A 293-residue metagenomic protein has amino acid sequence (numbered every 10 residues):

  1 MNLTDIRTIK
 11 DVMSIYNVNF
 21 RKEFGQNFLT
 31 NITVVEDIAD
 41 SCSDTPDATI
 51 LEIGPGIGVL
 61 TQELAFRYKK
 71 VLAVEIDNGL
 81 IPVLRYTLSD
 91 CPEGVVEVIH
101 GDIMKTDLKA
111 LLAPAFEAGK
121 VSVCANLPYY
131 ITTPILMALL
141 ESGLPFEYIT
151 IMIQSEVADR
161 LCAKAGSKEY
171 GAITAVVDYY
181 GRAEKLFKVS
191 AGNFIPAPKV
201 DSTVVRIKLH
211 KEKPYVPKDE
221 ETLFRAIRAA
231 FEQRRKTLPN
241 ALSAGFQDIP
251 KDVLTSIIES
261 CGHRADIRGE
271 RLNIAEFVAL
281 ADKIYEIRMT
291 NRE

Functional and structural regions predicted by a protein language model:
M1-A229, S256-E259, E270, A279 (+2 more regions): Catalytic cores of RNA-modifying enzymes
E232: Active-site-proximal catalytic alpha-helix in oxidoreductases
S243-D248: Short helix-coil junctions and helix-kink-helix linkers
K251-L254: Short amphipathic alpha-helix in the helical subdomain of ABC transporter nucleotide-binding domains
C261-A265: Mobile late-domain/C-terminal helix-loop "cap" segments that border catalytic sites or the cytosolic face
